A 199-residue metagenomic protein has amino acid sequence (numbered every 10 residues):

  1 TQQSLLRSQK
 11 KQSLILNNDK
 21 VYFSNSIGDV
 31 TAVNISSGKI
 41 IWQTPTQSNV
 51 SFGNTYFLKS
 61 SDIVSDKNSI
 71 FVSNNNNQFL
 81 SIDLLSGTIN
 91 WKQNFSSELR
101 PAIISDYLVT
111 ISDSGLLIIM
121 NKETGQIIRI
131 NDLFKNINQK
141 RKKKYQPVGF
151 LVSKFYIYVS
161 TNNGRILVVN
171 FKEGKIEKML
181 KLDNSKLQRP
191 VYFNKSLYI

Functional and structural regions predicted by a protein language model:
T1-N18, K39-K67, T88-S105, R129-L151 (+1 more regions): Extracytoplasmic beta-rich repeat domains
S26, N68, N75, D113 (+1 more regions): Short loop/turn segments immediately following the C-termini of beta-strands
S26, V72-L80, S86-N90, S97-E98: Beta-propeller domains
N34-G38, D83-S86, N121-G125, N170-G174: Short loop/turn segments that connect beta-strands within beta-propeller blades
I103-K122, Q126, I130-V169: Loop/turn-rich, solvent-exposed surfaces of beta-rich toroidal or solenoidal domains
